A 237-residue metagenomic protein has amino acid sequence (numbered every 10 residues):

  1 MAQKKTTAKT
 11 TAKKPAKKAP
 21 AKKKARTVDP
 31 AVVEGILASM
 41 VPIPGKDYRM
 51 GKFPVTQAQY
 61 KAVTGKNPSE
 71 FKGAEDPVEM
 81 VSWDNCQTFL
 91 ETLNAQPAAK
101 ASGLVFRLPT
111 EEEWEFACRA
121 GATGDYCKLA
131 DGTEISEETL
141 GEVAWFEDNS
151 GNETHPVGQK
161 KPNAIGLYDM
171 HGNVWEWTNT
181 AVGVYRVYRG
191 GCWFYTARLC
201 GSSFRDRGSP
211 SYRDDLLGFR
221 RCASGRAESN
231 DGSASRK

Functional and structural regions predicted by a protein language model:
M1-R26: Intrinsically disordered, polybasic Lys/Arg-rich low-complexity tracts
K13, K18, V28, M40-P42 (+4 more regions): Selective for proline/serine-rich intrinsically disordered segments in cytosolic/nuclear regulatory regions
K22-A38, M50, L90-E91, L104 (+3 more regions): Low-complexity, Gly/Pro
A25-R26, D47-A58, D131-E138, V182-R186: Phosphate-binding glycine-rich loops and adjacent basic patches that engage nucleotide phosphates, nucleic-acid
D29-S69, P77-D84, G172, G218 (+1 more regions): A short glycine-rich, aromatic-capped structural motif
S69-K72, W83-D206, P210-D215, N230 (+1 more regions): Functional-site microenvironments in short loops/helix caps that host divalent-cation chemistry
